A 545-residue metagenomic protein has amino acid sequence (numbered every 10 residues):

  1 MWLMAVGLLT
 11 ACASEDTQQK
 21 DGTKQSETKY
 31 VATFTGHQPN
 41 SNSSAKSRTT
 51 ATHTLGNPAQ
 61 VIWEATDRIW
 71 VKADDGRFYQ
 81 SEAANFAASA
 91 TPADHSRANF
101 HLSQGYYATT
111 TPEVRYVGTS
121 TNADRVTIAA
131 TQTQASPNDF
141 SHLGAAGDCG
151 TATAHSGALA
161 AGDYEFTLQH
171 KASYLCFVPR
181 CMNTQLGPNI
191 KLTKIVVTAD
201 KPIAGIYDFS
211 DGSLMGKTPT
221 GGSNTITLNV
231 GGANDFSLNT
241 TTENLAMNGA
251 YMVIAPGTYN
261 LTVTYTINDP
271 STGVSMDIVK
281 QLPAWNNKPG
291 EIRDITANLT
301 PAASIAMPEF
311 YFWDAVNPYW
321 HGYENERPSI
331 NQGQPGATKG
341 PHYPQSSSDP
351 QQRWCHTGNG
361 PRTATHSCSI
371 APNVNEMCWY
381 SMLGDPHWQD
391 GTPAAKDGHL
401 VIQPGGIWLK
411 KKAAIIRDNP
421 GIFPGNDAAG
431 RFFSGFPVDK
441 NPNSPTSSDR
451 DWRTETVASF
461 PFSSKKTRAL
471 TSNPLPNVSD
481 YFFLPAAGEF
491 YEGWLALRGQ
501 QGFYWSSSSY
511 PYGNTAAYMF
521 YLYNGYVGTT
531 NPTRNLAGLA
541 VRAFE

Functional and structural regions predicted by a protein language model:
M1-A5, L9-M382, P386-D390, K396-D397: Sec-type signal peptide cleavage vicinity
R353, L400, I407-A414, F423: Long, compositionally biased low-complexity segments
K412-E545: C-terminal, surface-exposed recognition/capping segments
